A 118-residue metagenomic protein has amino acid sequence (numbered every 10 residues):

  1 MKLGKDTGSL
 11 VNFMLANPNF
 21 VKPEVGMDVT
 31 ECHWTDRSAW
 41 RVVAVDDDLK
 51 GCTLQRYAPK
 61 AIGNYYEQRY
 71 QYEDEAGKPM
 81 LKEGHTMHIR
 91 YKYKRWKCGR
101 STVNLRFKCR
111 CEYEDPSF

Functional and structural regions predicted by a protein language model:
M1, P23, S117-F118: Short intrinsically disordered terminal tails
K2-T7, M27-D28: Short, extreme N-terminal segment that most often corresponds to the first beta-strand
K5-S9, I62-F118: Intrinsically disordered, low-complexity, charged/polar segments
G8-N19: Short alpha-helix capping/helix-loop boundary micro-motifs
N17-H33: Short coil-to-beta transition motif at edge beta-strands of beta-rich domains
C32-R37, S117-F118: His-enriched metal-coordination microenvironments in redox/metal-binding proteins
R37-D46: Short beta-strand-centered aromatic/proline hotspots
V45-Y65: Basic/aromatic-rich interaction segments and small domains that mediate binding to polyanionic partners
